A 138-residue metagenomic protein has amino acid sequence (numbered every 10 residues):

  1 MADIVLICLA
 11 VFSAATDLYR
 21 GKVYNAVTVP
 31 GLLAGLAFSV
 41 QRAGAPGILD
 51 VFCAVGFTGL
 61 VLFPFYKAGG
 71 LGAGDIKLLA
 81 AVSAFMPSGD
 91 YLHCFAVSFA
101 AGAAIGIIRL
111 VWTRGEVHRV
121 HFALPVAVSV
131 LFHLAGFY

Functional and structural regions predicted by a protein language model:
M1-Y138: A membrane-topology feature that recognizes alpha-helical transmembrane segments and their immediate juxtamembrane
